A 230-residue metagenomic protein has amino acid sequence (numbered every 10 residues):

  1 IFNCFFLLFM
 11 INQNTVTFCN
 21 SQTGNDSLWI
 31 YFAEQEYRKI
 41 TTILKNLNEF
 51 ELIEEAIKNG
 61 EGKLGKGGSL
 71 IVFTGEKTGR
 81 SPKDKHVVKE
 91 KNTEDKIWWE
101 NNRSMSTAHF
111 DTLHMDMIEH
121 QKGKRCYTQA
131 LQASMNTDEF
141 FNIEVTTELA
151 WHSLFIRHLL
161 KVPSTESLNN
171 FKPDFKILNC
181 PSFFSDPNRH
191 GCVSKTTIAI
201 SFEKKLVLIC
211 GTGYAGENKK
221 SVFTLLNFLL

Functional and structural regions predicted by a protein language model:
N3-L8: Classical Sec-dependent N-terminal signal peptides that target proteins to the secretory pathway
I11-L229: A noncatalytic interaction/capping subdomain that flanks phosphate/NTP-handling catalytic cores
